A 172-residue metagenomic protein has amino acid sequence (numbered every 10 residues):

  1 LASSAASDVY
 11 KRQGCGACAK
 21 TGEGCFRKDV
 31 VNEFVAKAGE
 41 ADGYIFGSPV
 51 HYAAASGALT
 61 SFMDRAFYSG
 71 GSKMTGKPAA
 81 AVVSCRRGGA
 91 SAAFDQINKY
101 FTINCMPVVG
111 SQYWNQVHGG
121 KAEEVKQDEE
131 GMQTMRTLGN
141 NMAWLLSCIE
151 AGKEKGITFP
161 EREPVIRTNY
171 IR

Functional and structural regions predicted by a protein language model:
L1-Y10: Single conserved hydrophobic/aromatic residue that forms the stacking wall/gate of nucleotide- or nucleobase-binding
A6, F62-D64, E150-K153: Short amphipathic alpha-helical surface micro-motifs
Y10, K20-Q116: Helix-loop-strand module that forms the ligand-binding subsite of alpha/beta enzymes
Q13-C15: Short, charged N-terminal beta->alpha structural module
P107-R172: Glycine-rich phosphate/pyrophosphate-binding loop and the adjoining helix
